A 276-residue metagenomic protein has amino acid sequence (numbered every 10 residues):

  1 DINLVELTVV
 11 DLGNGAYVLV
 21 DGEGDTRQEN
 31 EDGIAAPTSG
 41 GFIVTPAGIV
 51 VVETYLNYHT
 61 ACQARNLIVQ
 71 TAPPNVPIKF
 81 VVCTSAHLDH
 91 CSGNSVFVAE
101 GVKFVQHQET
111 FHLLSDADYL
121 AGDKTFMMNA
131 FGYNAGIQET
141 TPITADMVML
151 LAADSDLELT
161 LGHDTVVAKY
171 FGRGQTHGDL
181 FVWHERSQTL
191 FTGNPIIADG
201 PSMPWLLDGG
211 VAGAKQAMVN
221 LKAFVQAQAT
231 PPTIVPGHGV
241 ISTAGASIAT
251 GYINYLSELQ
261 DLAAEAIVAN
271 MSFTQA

Functional and structural regions predicted by a protein language model:
V10-Q70, L180-N194: Conserved beta-strand hairpin/beta-sheet module of binuclear metal-dependent hydrolase folds, prominently
G15, I43, E53, I68 (+9 more regions): Divalent metal-coordination and catalytic microenvironments
L19-A36, L114-D118, G200-V211: Acidic/histidine-rich helix-loop elements that form or flank divalent-metal/phosphate-binding sites at the catalytic
P37, Y58-H59, A86-S92, F111-L114 (+3 more regions): Active-site environment of divalent metal-dependent phosphoester hydrolases
V52-T54, P77-H87, V105-Q108, L190-G193 (+1 more regions): Active-site neighborhood of phospho(di)ester-bond hydrolases with catalytic His/Asp-centered motifs
T60-C62, N66-E158: Active-site HxH/HxHxD metal-binding segment of metal-dependent hydrolases
D154-H184: Core dinuclear metal-dependent hydrolase active-site scaffold
W183, T189, A212-S272: Divalent-metal (often Zn2+) His-rich catalytic cores of metallo-beta-lactamase-fold enzymes
